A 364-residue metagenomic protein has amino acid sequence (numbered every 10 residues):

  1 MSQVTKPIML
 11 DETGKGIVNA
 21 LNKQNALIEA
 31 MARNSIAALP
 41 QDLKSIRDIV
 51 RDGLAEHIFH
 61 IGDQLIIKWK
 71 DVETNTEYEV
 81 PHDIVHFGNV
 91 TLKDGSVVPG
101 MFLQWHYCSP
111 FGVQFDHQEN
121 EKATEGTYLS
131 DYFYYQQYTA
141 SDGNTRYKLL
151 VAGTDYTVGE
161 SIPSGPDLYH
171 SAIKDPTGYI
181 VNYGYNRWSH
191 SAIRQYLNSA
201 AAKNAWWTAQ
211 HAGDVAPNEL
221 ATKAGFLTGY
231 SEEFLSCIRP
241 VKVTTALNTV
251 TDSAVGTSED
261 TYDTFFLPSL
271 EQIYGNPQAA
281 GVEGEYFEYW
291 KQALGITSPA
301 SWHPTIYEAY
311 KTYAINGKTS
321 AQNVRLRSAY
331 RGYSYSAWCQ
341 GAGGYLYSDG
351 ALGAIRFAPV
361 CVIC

Functional and structural regions predicted by a protein language model:
M1-A26: Short, low-complexity N-terminal tether/leader segments at secretion or assembly junctions of large, surface-exposed
E29-C364: Collagenous Gly-X-Y triple-helix signature in extracellular proteins
